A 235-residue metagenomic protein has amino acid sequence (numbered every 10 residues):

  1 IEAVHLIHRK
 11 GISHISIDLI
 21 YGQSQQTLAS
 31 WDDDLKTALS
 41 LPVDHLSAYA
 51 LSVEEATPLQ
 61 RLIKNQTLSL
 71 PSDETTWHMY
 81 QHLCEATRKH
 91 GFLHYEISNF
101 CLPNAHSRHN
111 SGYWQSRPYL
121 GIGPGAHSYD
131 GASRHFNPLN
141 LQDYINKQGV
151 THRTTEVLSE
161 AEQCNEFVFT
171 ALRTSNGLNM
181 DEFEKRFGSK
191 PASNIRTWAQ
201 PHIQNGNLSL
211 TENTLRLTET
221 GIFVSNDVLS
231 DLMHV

Functional and structural regions predicted by a protein language model:
I1-S189: C-terminal scaffold of the Radical SAM
S30-W31, N194-I195, V228: Residues at alpha-helix caps and immediate loop-helix transition turns in enzyme cores, especially N- and C-cap
H82, A86, P201, D231: Solvent-exposed, charged/polar functional surfaces in cytosolic regulatory/catalytic domains
S189-P201: Short amphipathic alpha-helical interaction segments
I203-N213: A short, conserved structural fragment
T214-T218: Minor-groove-contacting beta-hairpin "wing" of winged helix-turn-helix DNA-binding domains
T220-V235: Short, amphipathic alpha-helical interaction segments positioned at domain boundaries
